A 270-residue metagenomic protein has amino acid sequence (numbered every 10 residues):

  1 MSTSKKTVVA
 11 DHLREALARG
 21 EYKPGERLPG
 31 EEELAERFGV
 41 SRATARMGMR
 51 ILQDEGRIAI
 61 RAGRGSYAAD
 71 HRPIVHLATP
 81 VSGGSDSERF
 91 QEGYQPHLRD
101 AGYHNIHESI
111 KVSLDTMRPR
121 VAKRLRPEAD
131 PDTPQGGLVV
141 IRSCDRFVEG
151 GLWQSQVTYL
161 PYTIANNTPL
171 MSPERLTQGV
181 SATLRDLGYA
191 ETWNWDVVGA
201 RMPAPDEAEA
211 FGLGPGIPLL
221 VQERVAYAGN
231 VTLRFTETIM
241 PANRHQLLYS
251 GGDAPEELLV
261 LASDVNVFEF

Functional and structural regions predicted by a protein language model:
M1-V8, K23, E36-R37, M47-D130 (+3 more regions): HTH-adjacent hinge/linker in prokaryotic transcriptional regulators
D11-G25: Short, amphipathic alpha-helix enriched in basic
L17-A18, Q53-D54, R185: Alpha-helix C-terminal capping/helix-coil junction sites
R27-F38: A short alpha-helical element within helix-turn-helix/winged-helix DNA-binding domains across DNA-binding proteins
S41: Helix-turn-helix DNA-binding motif, specifically the short coil turn and the N-cap/start of the second
T44: Residues in the helix-turn-helix
Y103-F270: C-terminal all-alpha effector/ligand-binding and dimerization domain of prokaryotic HTH-type transcriptional repressors
